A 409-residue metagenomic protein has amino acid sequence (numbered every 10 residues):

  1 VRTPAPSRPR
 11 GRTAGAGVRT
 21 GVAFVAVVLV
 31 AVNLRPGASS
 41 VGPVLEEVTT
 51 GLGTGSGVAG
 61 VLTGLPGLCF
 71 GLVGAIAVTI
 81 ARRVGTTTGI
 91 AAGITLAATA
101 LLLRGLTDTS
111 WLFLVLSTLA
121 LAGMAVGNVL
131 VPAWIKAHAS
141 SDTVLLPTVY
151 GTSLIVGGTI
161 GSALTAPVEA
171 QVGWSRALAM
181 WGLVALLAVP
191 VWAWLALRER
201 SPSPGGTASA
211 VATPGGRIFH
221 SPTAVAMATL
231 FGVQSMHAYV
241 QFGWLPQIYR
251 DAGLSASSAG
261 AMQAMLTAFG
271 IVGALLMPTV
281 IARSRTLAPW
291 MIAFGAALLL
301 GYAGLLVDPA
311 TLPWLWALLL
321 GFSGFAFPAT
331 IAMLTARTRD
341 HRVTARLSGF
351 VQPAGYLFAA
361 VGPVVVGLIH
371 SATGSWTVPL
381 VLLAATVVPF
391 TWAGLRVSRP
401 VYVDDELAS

Functional and structural regions predicted by a protein language model:
R8-G17, L197-M227: Juxtamembrane intracellular "pre-TM" segments in multi-pass secondary transporters
V41-G42, P222-I271: Extracytoplasmic gate region of multi-pass secondary transporters
G53, G85, L106-W111, S140 (+2 more regions): Helix-breaking motifs and short loop linkers at transmembrane-helix boundaries and internal kinks in secondary membrane
L72-S110: Conserved MFS/SLC helix-loop-helix module at the cytosolic interface between two early adjacent transmembrane helices
L116-L154: Cytoplasmic helix-loop-helix junction between adjacent transmembrane helices in 12-TM secondary transporters
S141-D142, V149-L197: Helix-loop-helix hairpin linking two adjacent transmembrane segments in secondary transporters
L287-T330: C-terminal transmembrane helical hairpin of 12-TM major facilitator-type secondary transporters
H341-T377, L383: A late C-terminal transmembrane helix in Major Facilitator Superfamily
